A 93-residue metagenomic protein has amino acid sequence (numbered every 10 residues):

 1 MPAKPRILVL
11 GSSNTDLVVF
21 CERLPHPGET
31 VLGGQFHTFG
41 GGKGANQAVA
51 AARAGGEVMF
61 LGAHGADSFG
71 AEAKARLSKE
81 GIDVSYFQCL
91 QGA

Functional and structural regions predicted by a protein language model:
M1-H64, S68-E72, S78-I82: Glycine-rich phosphate/adenosyl-contacting loop at the front of the ribokinase-like
R76-G92: A glycine-rich helix N-cap at a beta->alpha junction
